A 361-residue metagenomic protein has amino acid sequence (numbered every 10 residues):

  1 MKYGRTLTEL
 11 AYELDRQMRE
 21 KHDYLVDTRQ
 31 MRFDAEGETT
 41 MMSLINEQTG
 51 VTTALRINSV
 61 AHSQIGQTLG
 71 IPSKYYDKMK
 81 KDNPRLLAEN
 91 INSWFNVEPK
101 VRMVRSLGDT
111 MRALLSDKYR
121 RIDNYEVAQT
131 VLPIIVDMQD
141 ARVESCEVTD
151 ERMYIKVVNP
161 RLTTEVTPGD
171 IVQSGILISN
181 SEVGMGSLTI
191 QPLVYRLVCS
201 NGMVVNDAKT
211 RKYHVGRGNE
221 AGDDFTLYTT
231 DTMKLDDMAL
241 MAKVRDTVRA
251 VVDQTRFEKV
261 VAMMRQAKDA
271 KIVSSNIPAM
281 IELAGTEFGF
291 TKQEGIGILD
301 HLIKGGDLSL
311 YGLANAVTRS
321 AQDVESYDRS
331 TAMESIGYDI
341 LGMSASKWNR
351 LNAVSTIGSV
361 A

Functional and structural regions predicted by a protein language model:
M1-L86, S145, T149, P160-A361: Intrinsically disordered, low-complexity regions enriched in serine/threonine
G50, R112, S116, D140-R142 (+1 more regions): Sparse, context-dependent recognition of short Cys/His-centered cofactor- or disulfide-binding micro-motifs
T52, R56, L114-I122: Generic amphipathic alpha-helical segments used as scaffolds and interaction surfaces in large, multi-domain proteins
A88-S93: N-terminal intrinsically disordered, low-complexity, charge-rich
N96-K118: A short, surface-exposed helix-loop junction/capping segment
D117-A141: Amphipathic alpha-helical segments
R152: Extracellular structured ligand-interaction cores
